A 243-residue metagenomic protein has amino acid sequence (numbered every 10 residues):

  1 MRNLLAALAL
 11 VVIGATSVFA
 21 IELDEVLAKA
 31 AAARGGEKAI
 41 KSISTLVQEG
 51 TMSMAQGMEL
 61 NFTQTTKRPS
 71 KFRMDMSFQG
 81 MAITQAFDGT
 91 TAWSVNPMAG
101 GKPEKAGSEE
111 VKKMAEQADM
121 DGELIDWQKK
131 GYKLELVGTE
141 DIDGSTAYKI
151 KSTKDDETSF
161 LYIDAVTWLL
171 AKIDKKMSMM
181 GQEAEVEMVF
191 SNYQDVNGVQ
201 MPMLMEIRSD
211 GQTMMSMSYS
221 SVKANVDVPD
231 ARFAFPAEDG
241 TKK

Functional and structural regions predicted by a protein language model:
M1-A7: Positively charged n-region of N-terminal signal peptides that target proteins for export
A7-S17: Bacterial N-terminal signal peptides
F19-A32, A39-S42, T91-E157, S178-A184 (+2 more regions): Flexible, processing/modification-adjacent segments and terminal tails in exported/periplasmic/extracellular proteins
I21-G100, E135-L136: N-terminal mature ectodomain segment of secretory-pathway/periplasmic proteins
V47-T51, D75, W93, T139 (+3 more regions): Residue-level detector of beta-strand face positions
N61-T65, T84-G89, K102-V111, I163 (+2 more regions): Short amphipathic beta-strand/extended segments with alternating polar/hydrophobic composition
Q79-M81, S145-F235: Gly/Pro-enriched, hydrophobic low-complexity segments that function as extracytoplasmic propeptides/linkers
